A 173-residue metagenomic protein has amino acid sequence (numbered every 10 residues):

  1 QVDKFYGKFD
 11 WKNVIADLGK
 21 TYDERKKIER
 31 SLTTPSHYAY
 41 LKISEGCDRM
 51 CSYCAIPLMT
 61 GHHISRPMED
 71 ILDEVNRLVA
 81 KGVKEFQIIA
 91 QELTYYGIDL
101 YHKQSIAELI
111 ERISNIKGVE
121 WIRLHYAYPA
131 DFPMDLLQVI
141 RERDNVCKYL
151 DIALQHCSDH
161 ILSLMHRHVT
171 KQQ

Functional and structural regions predicted by a protein language model:
Q1-Y96, L150, Q173: Proteins enriched for Cys/Gly/acidic motifs involved in redox and nucleic-acid/cofactor modification
A80-Q173: Conserved SAM/AdoMet-binding glycine-rich loop
